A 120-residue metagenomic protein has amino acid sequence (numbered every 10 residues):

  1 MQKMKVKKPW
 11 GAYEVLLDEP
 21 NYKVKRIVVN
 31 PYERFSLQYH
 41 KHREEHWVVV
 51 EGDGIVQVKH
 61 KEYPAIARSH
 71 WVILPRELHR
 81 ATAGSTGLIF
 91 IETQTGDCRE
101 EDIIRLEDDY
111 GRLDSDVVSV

Functional and structural regions predicted by a protein language model:
M1-K8, R80-V120: Double-stranded beta-helix
Q2-Y39, R43-E44, T93: A short glycine-rich, His/Asp/Glu-containing loop-to-beta-strand
L17, V28, Q38, V48 (+3 more regions): Well-ordered beta-strand positions
R26, H46, I55, H70 (+1 more regions): Short, surface-exposed charged micro-motifs
F35, K61-Y63, D102-I104: Short beta-strand segments
K41, E77-R80: Short, charged beta-turn/beta-strand-edge "cap" motif at the junction between a beta-strand and an adjacent loop
H42-I55, K59-H60: Glycine- and acidic-residue-biased ligand/ion/polar-headgroup-sensing regions
K59-L78: Short acidic-glycine-tyrosine-enriched beta hairpin
